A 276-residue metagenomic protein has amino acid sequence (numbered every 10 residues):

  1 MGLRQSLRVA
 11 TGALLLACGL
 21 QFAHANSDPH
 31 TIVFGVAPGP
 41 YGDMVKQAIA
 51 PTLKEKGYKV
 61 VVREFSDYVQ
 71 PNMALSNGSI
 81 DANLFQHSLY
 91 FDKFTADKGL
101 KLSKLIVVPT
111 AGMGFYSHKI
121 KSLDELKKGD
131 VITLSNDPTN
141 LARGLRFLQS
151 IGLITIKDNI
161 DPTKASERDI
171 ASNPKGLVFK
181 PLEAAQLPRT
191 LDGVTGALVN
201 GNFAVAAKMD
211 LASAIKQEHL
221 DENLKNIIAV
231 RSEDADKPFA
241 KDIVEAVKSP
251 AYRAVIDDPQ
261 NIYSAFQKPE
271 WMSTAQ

Functional and structural regions predicted by a protein language model:
A23-V33, L53-K54, K59, L123-D130: Immediate post-signal peptide segment of exported/extracytoplasmic ligand-binding proteins
P38-V61: Short, polar/charged alpha-helical segment
V62-M73, I160-R189: Short helix-initiation/N-cap motifs at beta->coil->alpha
Y68-G99, K121, A206-K208: Pocket-flanking alpha-helical
K93-L105, I120, L191-G193, A206-Q217: Ligand-binding "clamshell"
L105-I154, R253: A conserved helix-loop-strand patch within extracytoplasmic ligand-binding domains of the periplasmic binding
G112-L123, K225-F239: A bilobed periplasmic-binding-protein/Venus flytrap-type ligand-binding module shared by bacterial periplasmic
T139-I154, D158-P162, V244-Q276: Ligand-binding clefts/hinges and TM-proximal coupling segments of bilobed small-molecule sensing domains
